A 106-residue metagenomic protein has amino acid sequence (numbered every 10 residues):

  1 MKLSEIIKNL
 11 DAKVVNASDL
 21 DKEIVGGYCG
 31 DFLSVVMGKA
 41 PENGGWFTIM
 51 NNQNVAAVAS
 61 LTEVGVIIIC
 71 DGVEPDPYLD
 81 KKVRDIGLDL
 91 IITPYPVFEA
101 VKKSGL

Functional and structural regions predicted by a protein language model:
M1-K2, I24, A40: Intrinsically disordered, low-complexity segments enriched in polar/charged residues with Gly/Pro, especially when
K2-S4, P96: Short, structural beta-strand-to-alpha-helix junction motif
S4-I7, V101-K102: Generic detector of well-ordered alpha-helical segments enriched in charged/polar residues, highlighting helical
I7-G27: An N-cap/entry alpha-helix motif that binds or orients negatively charged groups
D21, G30-G45, M50-L106: Feature captures the catalytic cores and cofactor-binding loops of soluble hydro-lyases/lyases that act on carboxylate
